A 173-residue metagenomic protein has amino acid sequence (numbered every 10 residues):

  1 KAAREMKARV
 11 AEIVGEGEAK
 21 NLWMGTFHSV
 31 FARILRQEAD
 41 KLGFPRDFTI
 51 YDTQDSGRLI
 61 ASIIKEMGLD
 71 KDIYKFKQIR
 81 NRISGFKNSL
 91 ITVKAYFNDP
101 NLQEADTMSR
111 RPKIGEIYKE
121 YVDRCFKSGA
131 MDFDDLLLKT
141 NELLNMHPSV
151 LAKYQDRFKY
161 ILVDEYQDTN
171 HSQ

Functional and structural regions predicted by a protein language model:
A2-A3, D52-D55, D106-Q173: Conserved helicase NTPase motor core
R4-N81: Conserved P-loop NTPase-based nucleic-acid remodeling module centered on helicase motor cores
E12-G15, D40, N88, N145 (+1 more regions): Residue-level marker of structural boundaries
K20, R46, L69, E104 (+2 more regions): Short, flexible active-site loop motifs that bind/organize anionic cofactors or intermediates
F27-V30, I79-F86, D99, K139-T140 (+1 more regions): Short acidic/histidine-centered micro-motifs embedded in hydrophobic/aromatic stretches that mark compact functional
I34-L42, F86-L90, H147: A short secondary-structure junction motif
A61-A130, D134, P148: Basic/charged alpha-beta structural segments of nucleotide/phosphate-handling enzymes
